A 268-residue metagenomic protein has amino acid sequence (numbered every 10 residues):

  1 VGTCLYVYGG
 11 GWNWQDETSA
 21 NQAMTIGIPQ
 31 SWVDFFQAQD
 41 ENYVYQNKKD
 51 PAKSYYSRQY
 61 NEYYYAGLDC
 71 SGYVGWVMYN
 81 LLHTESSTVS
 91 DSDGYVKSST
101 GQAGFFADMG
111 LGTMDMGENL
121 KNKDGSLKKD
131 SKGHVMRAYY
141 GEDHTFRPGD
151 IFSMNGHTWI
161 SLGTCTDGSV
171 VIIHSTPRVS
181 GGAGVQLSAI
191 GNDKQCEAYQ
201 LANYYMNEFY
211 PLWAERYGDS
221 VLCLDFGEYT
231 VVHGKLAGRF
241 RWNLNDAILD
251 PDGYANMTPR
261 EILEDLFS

Functional and structural regions predicted by a protein language model:
V1-H83, R241-S268: N-terminal capping segments
G2-C4, Y64, S92, K132-V135 (+3 more regions): Generic structural motif recognizing short loop/turn segments at the entrances and edges of beta-strands
G2-S19, Y55-Y60, S153-D219: Glycine-rich catalytic cores of cysteine/serine-nucleophile enzymes that process amide/ester linkages in cell-envelope
T3, V7-G9, G27, A38-D40 (+7 more regions): Alpha-helical structural elements
L5-V7, A23, Y63, L68 (+9 more regions): Compositionally biased, low-complexity repeat tracts
T18-K53, L127-K129, I190-D225: Charged, glycine/proline-rich intrinsically disordered loops and linkers
T84-Q186: ...with weaker cross-activation on analogous glycine-rich loops/strands in unrelated enzymes
S188-S268: Low-complexity, Gly/Ser/Thr/Pro-rich intrinsically disordered linker/tail segments
